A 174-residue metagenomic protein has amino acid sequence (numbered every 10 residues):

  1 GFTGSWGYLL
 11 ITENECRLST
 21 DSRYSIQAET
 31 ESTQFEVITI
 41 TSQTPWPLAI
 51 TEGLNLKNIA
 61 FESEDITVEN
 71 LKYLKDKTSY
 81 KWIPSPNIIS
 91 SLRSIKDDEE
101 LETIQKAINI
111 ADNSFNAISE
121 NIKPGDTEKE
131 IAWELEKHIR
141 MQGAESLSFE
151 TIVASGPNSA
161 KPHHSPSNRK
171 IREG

Functional and structural regions predicted by a protein language model:
G1-L54, N109-I110, S167-R169: N-terminal accessory/capping or targeting/presequence segment of soluble
T3-W6, P124, S155: Short glycine-rich loop/turn motifs that provide flexible caps or phosphate-binding loops at active sites
W6-L9, E130, S148, K161: Basic, gly/Ser/Thr/Pro-rich low-complexity segments located predominantly at protein N termini
Y8, E15-R17, N58, K81 (+1 more regions): Structural motif
Q27-E29, E69, K161-H164: Short helix/loop capping segments that flank catalytic or ligand/cofactor-binding pockets
S42-L147, P157-N158: Flexible, acidic/His-enriched mid-domain "rim/lid" segments that flank
S146-G174: Acidic, glycine-rich loop-and-beta core segments that form the ion-binding/anion-interacting portion of active sites
